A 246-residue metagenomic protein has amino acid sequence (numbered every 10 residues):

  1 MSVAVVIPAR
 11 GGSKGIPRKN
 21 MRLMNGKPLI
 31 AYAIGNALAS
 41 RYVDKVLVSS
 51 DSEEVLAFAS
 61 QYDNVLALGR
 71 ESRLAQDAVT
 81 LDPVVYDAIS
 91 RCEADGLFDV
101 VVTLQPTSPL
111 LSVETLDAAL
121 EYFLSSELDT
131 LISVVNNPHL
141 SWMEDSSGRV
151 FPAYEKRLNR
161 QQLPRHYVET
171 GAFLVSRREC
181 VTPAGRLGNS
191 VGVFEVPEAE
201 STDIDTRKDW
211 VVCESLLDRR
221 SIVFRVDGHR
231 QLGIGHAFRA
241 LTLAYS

Functional and structural regions predicted by a protein language model:
V3-S49: N-terminal glycine-rich phosphate-binding loop and ensuing alpha1 helix
A4-R10, R220-R230: Nucleotide-activated donor-dependent transferases that construct or modify glycoconjugates
G15-K19, N25, G228-R239: A short, glycine/small-residue-rich beta-strand->loop->alpha-helix junction that serves as a flexible
A33, F238-S246: Short amphipathic alpha-helix
E53-V100, L110-E114, A118: Short phosphate-binding loop-to-helix
P83, D87, S108-P197: Conserved core of the sugar-phosphate nucleotidyltransferase
T182-E195, A199-T202, R207-S221: Catalytic donor-sugar/metal-binding loop of nucleotide-sugar-dependent glycosyltransferases
